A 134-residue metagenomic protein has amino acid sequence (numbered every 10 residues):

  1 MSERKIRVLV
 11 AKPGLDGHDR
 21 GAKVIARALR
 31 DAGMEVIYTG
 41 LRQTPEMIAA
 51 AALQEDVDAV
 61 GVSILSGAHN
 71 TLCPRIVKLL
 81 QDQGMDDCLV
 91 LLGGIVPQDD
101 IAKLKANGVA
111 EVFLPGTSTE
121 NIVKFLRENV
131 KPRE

Functional and structural regions predicted by a protein language model:
M1-K5, M85: Short, flexible coil/linker segments at domain boundaries that flank nucleotide/cofactor-interacting
M1-S2, P132-E134: Basic/polar N-terminal segments that are highly enriched at the extreme N-terminus, encompassing both cleavable
A11-L15: N-terminal pre-triad scaffold of radical SAM enzymes
A22-R127, P132: Cofactor-cradling patches in redox/metallo enzymes
